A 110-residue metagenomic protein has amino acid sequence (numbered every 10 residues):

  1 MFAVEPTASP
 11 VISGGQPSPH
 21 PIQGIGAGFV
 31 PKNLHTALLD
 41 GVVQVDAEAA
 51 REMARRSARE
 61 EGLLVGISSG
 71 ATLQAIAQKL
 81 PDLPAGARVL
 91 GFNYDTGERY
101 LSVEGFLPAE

Functional and structural regions predicted by a protein language model:
F2-I67, D82, E104-E110: Active-site/ligand-binding loops adjacent to catalytic centers
A27-G28, Q74-E110: Phosphate-binding loop/pocket of nucleotide- and phosphate-handling active sites
A54, G66-T72, I76, V89: Short strand-loop-helix active-site module centered on a catalytic nucleophile
